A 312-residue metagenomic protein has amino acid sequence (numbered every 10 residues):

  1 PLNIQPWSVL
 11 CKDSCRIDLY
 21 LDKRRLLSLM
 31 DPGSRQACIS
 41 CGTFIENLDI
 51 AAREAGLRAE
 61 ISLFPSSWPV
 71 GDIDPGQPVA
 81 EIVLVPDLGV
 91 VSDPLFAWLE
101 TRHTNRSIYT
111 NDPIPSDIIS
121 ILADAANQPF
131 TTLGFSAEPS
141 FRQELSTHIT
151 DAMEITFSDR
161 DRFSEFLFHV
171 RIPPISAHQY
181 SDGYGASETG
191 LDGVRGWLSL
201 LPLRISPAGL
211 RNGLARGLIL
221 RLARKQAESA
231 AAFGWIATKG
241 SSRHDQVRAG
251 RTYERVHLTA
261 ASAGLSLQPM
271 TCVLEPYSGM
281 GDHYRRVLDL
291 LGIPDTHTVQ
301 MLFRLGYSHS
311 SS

Functional and structural regions predicted by a protein language model:
P1-S312: Acidic, surface-exposed loops and disordered segments
